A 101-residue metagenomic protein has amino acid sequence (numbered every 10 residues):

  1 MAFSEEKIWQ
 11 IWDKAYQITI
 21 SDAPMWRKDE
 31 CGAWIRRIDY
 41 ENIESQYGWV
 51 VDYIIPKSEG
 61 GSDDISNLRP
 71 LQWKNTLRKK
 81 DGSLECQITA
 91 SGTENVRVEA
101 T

Functional and structural regions predicted by a protein language model:
A2-W49, Q72: Short cysteine-rich loop/turn motifs with clustered Cys
D29, S45, K57-S58, K79 (+1 more regions): Generic detector of intrinsically disordered, low-complexity, polar/charged segments
G32, G60-G61, G82: Detector for glycine-centered tight turns/loop "hinges" at secondary-structure junctions
Y47-E59, D63-W73: Histidine-centered catalytic micro-motifs used for acid/base chemistry in nuclease and nucleotide-processing active
D64-A90, N95: Short Cys/His-centered divalent metal-binding micro-motifs
V98-T101: Intrinsically disordered, low-complexity terminal/linker regions enriched in Pro/Ser/Gly and acidic residues
